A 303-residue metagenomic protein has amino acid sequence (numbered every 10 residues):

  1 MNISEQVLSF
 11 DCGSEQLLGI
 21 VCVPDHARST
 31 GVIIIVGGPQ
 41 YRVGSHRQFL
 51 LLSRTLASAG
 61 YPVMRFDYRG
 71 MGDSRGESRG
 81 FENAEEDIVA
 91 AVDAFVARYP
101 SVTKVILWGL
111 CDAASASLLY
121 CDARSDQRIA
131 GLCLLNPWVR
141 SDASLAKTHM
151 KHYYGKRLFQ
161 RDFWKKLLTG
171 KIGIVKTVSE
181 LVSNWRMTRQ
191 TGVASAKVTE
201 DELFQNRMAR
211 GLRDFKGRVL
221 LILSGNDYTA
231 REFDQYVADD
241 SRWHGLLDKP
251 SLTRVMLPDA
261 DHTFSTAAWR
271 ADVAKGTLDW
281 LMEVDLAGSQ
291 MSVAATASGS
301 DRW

Functional and structural regions predicted by a protein language model:
M1-T30, T266: N-terminal cap/lid segment of alpha/beta-hydrolase-fold proteins
N2, D11, L50-L52, R161-S292 (+2 more regions): Serine-hydrolase catalytic core
P24-D67: Short, surface-exposed "cap/lid" segments of acyl-processing enzymes
M71-K104: Catalytic nucleophile-loop/oxyanion-hole region of alpha/beta-hydrolase and closely related hydrolase-like folds
I106, G131-C133: Residue in the alpha/beta-hydrolase core beta-strand immediately N-terminal to the catalytic nucleophile
L107-S117: Gly/Ala-rich beta-loop-alpha elbow adjacent to hydrolase catalytic centers
D112, C133-S144: Active-site nucleophile loop of the alpha/beta-hydrolase fold
S115, L119-A130: Conserved hydrolase catalytic core segment
